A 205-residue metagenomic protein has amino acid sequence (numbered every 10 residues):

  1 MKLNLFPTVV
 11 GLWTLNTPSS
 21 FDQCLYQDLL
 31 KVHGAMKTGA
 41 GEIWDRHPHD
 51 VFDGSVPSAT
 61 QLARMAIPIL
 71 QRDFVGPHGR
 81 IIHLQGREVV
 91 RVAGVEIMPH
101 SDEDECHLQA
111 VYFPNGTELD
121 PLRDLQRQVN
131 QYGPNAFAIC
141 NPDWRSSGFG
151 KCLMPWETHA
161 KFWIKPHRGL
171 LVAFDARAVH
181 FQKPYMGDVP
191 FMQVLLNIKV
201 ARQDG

Functional and structural regions predicted by a protein language model:
M1-H78, G94-I97: Non-heme Fe(II)/2-oxoglutarate
L5, R80, D102-C106, V129-Q131 (+1 more regions): A generic structural micro-feature
V75-R87: A short coil-to-beta-strand element that immediately follows conserved catalytic motifs
R87-A173, D204: Catalytic core of non-heme Fe(II) oxygenases with the double-stranded beta-helix
I97-H100, H180-G187: Short beta-strand His + acidic residue motifs that chelate non-heme Fe in jelly-roll/DSBH and cupin folds
D188-I198: A short alpha/beta connector and helix-capping loop motif
N197-G205: Double-stranded beta-helix
